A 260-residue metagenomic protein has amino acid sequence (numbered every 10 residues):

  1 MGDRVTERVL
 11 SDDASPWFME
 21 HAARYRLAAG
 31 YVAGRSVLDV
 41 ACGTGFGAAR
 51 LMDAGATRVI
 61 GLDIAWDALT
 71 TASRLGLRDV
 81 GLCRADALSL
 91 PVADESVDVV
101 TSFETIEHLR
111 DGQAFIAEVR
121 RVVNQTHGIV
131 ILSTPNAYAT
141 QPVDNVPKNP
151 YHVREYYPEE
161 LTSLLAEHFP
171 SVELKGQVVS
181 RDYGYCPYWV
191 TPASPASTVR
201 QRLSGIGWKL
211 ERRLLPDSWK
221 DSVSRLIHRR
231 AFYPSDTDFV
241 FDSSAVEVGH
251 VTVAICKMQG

Functional and structural regions predicted by a protein language model:
M1-A93, V99, F103, Q113-I116 (+5 more regions): Conserved N-terminal segment of class I S-adenosyl-L-methionine
A68, Y138-T140, R181-D182: Feature marks short, surface-exposed loop/turn motifs that line or immediately flank catalytic pockets and channel
E104-H108: A short His-aromatic
Q113-G128: A short glycine-rich, Lys/Arg-flanked "PGG" loop and its adjoining helix->strand segment in the class I
L132-R154, P158: Short, glycine-/aromatic-enriched active-site segment of Class I SAM-dependent methyltransferases
E167-V199: Substrate-binding/catalytic lobe of Class I Rossmann-like enzymes that use SAM or dcSAM, i.e., the mid-to-C-terminal
V190-S222: Flexible, glycine-/basic-rich loop-and-beta segments that form/coincide with the SAM-dependent methyltransferase
